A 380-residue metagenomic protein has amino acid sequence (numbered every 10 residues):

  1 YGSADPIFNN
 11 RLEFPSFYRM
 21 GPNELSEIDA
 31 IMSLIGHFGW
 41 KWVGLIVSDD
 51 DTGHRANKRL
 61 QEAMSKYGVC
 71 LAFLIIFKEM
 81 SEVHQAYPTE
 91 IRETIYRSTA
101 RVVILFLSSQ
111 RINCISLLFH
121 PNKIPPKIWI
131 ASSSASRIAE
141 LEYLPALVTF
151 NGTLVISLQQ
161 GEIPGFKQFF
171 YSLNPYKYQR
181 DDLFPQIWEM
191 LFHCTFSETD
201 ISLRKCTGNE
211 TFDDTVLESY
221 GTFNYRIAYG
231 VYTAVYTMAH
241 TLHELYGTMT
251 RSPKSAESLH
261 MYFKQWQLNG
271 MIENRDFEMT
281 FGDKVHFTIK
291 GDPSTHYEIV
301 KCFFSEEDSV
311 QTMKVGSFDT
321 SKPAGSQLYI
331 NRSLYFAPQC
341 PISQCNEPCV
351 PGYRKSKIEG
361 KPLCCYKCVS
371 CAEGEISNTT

Functional and structural regions predicted by a protein language model:
Y1-A4, G21-W42, I46-T380: Extracellular ectodomain signature
G2-S16: Flexible loop/hinge segments that line or gate small-molecule binding clefts
